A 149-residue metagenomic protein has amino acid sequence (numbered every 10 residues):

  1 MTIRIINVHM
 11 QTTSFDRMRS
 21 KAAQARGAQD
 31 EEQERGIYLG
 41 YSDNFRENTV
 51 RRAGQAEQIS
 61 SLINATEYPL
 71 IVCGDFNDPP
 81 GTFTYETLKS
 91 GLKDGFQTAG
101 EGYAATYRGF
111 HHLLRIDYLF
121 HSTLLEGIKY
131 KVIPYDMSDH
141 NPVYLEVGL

Functional and structural regions predicted by a protein language model:
M1-E34, L125, V147-L149: Beta-strand-turn-beta hairpins that frame and shape the catalytic cleft of phosphate-ester-processing enzymes
I6, I71-V72: Hydrophobic positions in the central parallel beta-sheet of the AAA+
M10, D75-F76: Active-site metal-binding loops of divalent metal-dependent hydrolases
A25-R26, R35, D94, R108: Feature targets compositionally biased, intrinsically disordered low-complexity regions with long contiguous runs
E34-E47: Short glycine/proline- and acidic residue-enriched helix-loop micro-motifs that form flexible lids or anion-recognition
R46-G54: Conserved phosphate-coordination/catalytic loops
A53-L70, F76-L149: Metal-dependent phosphoester-hydrolase catalytic domains
